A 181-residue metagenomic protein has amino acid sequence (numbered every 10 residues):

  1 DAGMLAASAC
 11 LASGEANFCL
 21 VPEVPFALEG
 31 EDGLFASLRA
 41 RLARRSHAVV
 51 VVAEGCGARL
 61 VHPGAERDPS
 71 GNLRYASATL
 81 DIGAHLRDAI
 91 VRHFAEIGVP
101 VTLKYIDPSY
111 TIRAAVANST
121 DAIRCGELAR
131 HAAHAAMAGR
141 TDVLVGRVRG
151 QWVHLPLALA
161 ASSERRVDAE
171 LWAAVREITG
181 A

Functional and structural regions predicted by a protein language model:
D1-V101: Accessory alpha-helical/coil subdomains and C-terminal extensions that flank or cap enzyme catalytic cores
E66-A181: C-terminal non-catalytic interaction/assembly regions of soluble proteins
